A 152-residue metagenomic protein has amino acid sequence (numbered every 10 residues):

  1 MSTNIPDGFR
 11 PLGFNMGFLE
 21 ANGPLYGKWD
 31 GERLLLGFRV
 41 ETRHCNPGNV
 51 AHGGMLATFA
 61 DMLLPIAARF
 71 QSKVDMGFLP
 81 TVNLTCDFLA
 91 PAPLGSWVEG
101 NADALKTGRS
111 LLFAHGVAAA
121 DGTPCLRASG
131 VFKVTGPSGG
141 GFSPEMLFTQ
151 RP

Functional and structural regions predicted by a protein language model:
M1-P152: Terminal targeting signals and extreme-terminal segments of soluble enzymes
